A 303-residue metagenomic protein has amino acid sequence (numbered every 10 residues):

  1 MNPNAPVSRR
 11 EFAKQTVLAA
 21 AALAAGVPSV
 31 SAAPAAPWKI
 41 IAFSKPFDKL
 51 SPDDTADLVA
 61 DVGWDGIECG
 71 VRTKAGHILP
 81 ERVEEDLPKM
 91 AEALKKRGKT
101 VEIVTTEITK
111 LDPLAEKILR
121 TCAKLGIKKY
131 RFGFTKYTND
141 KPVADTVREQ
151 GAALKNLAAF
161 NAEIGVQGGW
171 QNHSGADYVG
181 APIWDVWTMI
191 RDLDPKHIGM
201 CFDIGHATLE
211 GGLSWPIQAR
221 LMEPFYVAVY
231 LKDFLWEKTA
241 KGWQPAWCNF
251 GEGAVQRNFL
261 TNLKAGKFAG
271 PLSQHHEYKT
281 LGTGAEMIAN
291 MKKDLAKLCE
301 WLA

Functional and structural regions predicted by a protein language model:
N2-P6, R10-K39, L50-D65, A123 (+1 more regions): Histidine-acidic metal/acid-base catalytic patches
T16-A25, D53-A56, T73, A93 (+3 more regions): Active-site acidic/histidine proton-transfer and metal-coordination neighborhood in alpha/beta enzyme cores
W38-S44, I67-C69, V101-T106, Y130-F132 (+4 more regions): Hydrophobic faces of well-ordered beta-strands that scaffold small-molecule active sites in alpha/beta enzyme cores
F43-F47, G70-K74, T106-T109, T135-Y137 (+4 more regions): Active-site beta-loop-alpha junctions enriched in small/polar residues
V62-T73, K99: Short, conserved active-site loops that position catalytic residues or coordinate cofactors/metal ions across diverse
G70-K89: Glycine-rich, proline-tolerant flexible connector loops at the mouths of alpha/beta enzymes
L79-R82, L114-K117, P142-D145, A181-I183 (+2 more regions): Short secondary-structure transition/capping segments
D86-K96, A153-F160, Q218, N258-N262: Catalytic-core regions built around general acid/base machinery
